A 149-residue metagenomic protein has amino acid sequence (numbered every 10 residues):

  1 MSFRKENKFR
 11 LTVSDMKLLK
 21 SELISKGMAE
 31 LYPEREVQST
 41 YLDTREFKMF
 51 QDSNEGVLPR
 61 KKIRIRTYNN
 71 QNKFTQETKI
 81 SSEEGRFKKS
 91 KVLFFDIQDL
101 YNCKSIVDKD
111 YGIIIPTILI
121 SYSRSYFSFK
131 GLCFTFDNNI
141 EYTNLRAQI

Functional and structural regions predicted by a protein language model:
M1-I149: Phosphate-end processing signature that detects enzymes handling 5′-triphosphorylated RNA and polyphosphate
